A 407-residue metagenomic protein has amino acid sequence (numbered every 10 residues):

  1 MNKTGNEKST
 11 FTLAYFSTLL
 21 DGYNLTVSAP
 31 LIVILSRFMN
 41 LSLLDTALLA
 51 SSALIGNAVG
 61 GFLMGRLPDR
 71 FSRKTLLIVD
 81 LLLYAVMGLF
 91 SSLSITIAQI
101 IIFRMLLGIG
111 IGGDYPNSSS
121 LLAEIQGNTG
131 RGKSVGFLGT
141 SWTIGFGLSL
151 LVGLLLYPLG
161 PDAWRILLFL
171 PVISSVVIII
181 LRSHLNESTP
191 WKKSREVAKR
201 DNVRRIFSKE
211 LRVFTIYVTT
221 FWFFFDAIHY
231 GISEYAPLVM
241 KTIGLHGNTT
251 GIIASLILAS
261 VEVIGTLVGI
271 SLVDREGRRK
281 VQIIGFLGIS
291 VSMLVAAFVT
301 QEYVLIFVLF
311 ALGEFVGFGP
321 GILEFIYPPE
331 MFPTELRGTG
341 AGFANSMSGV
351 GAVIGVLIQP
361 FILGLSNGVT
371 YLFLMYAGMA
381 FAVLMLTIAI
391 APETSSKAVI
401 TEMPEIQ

Functional and structural regions predicted by a protein language model:
S9-L43, H229-P237: Extracytoplasmic
S28-A29, E210-T266: Extracytoplasmic gate region of multi-pass secondary transporters
N40, S72, L93-Q99, G127 (+2 more regions): Helix-breaking motifs and short loop linkers at transmembrane-helix boundaries and internal kinks in secondary membrane
V59-I97: Conserved MFS/SLC helix-loop-helix module at the cytosolic interface between two early adjacent transmembrane helices
L83, M87, A98-L106, L305-L312: Paired small-residue
F103-T140: Cytoplasmic helix-loop-helix junction between adjacent transmembrane helices in 12-TM secondary transporters
G130-G153, S174, N345-G355: Glycine-rich segments within core transmembrane alpha-helices of 12-TM secondary carriers
R165-I180, L372-A389: Symmetry-related core transmembrane helices of the 12-TM Major Facilitator Superfamily/SLC fold
